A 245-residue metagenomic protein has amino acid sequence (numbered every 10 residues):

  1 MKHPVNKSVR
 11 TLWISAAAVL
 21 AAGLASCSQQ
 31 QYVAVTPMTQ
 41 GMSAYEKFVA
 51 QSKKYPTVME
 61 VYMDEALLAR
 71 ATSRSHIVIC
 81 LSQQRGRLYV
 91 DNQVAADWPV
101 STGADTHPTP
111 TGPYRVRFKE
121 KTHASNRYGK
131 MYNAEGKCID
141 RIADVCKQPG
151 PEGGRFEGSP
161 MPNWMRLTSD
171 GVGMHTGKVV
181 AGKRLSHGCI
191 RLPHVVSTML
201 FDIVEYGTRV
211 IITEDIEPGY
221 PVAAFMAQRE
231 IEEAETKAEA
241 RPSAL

Functional and structural regions predicted by a protein language model:
K2-I190, H194-L245: N-terminal pre-domains immediately preceding structured catalytic cores
